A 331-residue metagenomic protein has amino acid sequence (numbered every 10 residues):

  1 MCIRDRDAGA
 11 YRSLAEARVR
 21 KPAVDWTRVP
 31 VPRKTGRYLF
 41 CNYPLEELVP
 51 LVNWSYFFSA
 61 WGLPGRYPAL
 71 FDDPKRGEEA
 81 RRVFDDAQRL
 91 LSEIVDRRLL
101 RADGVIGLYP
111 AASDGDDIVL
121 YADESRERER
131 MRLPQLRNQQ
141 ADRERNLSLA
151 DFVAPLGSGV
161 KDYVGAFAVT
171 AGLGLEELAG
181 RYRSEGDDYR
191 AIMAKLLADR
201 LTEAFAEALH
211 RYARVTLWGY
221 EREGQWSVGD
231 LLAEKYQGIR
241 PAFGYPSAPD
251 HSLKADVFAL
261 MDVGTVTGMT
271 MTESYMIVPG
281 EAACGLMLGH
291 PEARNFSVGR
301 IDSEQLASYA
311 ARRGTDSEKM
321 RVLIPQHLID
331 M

Functional and structural regions predicted by a protein language model:
M1-I192, L196, L217: Active-site loops and adjacent core secondary-structure elements that bind or stabilize anionic groups
N146-M331: C-terminal accessory domains/tails appended to large, multi-domain proteins
